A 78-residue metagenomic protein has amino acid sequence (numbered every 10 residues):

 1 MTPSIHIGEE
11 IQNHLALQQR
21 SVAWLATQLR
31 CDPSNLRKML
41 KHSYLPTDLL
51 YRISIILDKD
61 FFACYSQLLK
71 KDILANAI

Functional and structural regions predicted by a protein language model:
M1-H6: A detector for short, charged/polar N-terminal pre-domain segments
E9, N13, Q19, A63-I78: Short, charged recognition helix plus adjacent turn of helix-turn-helix-like nucleic-acid-binding domains
E10, S21, P46-L49: Residues that mark the N-terminal boundary/hinge immediately upstream of a DNA-recognition element
H14, Q28, M39, Q67: Residues in the recognition helix of alpha-helical DNA-binding motifs
L15, A26, S54: The alpha-helix within a helix-turn-helix
Q18-R37: Short alpha-helical DNA-recognition segment
D32, S43, L68-D72: The DNA-recognition helices of helix-turn-helix-type DNA-binding domains
K38, H42-I55: Short, basic-rich loop-to-helix N-cap that marks the start of a DNA-contacting helix
